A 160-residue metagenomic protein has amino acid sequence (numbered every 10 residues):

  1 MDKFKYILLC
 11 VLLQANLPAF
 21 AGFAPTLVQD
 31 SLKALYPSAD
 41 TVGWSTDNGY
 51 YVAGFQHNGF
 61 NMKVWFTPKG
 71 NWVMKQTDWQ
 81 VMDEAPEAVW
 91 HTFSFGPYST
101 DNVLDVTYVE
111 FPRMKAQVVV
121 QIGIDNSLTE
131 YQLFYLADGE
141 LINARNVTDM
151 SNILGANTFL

Functional and structural regions predicted by a protein language model:
M1-I7: Bacterial N-terminal signal peptides that target proteins for export
L8-L9, L13: Hydrophobic helical h-region of N-terminal Sec-dependent signal peptides in bacterial secretory/periplasmic proteins
A19-A21: Boundary at the C-terminal end of the N-terminal hydrophobic targeting segment
F23-S38: Short N-terminal segments immediately surrounding and downstream of signal-peptide cleavage
D40-G59, N102-I124: A cross-family detector of function-defining hotspots
Y50-W79, I122-D149: Amphipathic N-proximal alpha-helical interface segments
G70-L104: Long, charged/polar, surface-exposed segments that mediate recognition or autoinhibition
